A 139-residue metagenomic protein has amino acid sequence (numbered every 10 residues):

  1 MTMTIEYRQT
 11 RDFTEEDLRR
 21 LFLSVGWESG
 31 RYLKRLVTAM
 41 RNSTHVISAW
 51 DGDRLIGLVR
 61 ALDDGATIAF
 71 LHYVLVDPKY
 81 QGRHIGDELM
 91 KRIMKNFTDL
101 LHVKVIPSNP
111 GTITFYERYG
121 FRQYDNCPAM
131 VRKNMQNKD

Functional and structural regions predicted by a protein language model:
M1-R31, C127: Short amphipathic alpha-helix that is part of the acyltransferase structural core
V37, R41-V59: Conserved beta-hairpin
D63-L71, Q81: A conserved beta-turn-beta hairpin within the catalytic core of GNAT-like acetyltransferases that forms part
Y80, H84-L89: Conserved acetyl-CoA pyrophosphate-binding loop and the N-cap/start of the following alpha-helix in GNAT-like
K95-S108: Conserved GNAT acetyl-CoA-binding A-motif
Y116: Conserved active-site tyrosine of GNAT-family acetyltransferases
R122, N126-K138: Active-site/acyl-donor-binding loops of N-acyltransferases
